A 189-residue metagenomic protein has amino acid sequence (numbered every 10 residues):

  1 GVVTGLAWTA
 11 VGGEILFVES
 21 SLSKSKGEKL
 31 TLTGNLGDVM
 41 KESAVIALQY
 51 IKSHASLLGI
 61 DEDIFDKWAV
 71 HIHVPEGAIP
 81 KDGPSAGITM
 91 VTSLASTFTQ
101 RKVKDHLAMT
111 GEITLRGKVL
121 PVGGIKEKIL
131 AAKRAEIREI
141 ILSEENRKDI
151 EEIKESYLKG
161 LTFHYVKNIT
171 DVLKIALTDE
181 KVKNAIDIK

Functional and structural regions predicted by a protein language model:
V2-T4, V11-K189: Peripheral, non-AAA+ core regions of ATP-driven protein-machinery
